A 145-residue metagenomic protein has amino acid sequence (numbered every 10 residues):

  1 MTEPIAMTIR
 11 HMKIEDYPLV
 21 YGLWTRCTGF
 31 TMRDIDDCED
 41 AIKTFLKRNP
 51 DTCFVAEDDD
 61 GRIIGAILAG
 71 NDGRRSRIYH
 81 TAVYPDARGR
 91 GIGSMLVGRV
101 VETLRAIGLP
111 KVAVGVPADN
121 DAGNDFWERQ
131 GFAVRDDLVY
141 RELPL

Functional and structural regions predicted by a protein language model:
M1-E15: Conserved N-terminal entry element of GNAT/NAT acetyltransferase domains
H11-Y79, Y84, V97-R99, T103 (+3 more regions): Acetyl-CoA-dependent GNAT
Y84-R90, A118-D119: Active-site acidic-Proline motif in GNAT/NAT acetyltransferases
G89-E102, R129: Conserved acetyl-CoA-binding loop-helix of GNAT-fold acetyltransferases
L104-V116: Conserved GNAT acetyl-CoA-binding A-motif
V114-G123, E142-L145: Conserved beta-strand-loop-alpha-helix junction that forms the acyl-donor binding cleft
A122, F126-V134: Short acidic, glycine/proline-enriched helix-loop-strand junctions
